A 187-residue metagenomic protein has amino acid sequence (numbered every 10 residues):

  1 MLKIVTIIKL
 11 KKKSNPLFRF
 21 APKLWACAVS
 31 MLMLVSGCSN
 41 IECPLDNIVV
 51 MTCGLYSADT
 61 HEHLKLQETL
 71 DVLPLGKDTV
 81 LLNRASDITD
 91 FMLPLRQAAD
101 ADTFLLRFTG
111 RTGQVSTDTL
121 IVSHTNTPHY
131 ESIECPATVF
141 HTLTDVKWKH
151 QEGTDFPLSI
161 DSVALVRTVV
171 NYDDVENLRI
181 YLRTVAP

Functional and structural regions predicted by a protein language model:
M1-C38: Sec-dependent bacterial lipoprotein signal peptides
L2, L34-G54: Bacterial Sec-dependent N-terminal signal peptides
C38-L45, R96-P187: Extracytoplasmic cysteine-anchoring/structural motifs
E42, S57-D59, G76: Short, well-ordered turn and helix-capping elements at secondary-structure junctions
G54-L64: Structural motif
L66-S116: Tryptophan-paired
